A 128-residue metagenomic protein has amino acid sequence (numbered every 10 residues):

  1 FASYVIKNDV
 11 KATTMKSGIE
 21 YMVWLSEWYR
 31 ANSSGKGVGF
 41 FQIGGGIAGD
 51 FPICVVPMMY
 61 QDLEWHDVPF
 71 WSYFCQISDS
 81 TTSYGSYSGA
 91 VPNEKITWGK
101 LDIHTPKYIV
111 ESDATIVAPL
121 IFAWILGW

Functional and structural regions predicted by a protein language model:
F1-I43, A48: Active-site rim loops that border cofactor/substrate pockets in soluble metabolic enzymes
V5, V10, V23, V38 (+6 more regions): Extended aliphatic helical segments
I47, C54, Q61-W128: C-terminal functional extensions of proteins
